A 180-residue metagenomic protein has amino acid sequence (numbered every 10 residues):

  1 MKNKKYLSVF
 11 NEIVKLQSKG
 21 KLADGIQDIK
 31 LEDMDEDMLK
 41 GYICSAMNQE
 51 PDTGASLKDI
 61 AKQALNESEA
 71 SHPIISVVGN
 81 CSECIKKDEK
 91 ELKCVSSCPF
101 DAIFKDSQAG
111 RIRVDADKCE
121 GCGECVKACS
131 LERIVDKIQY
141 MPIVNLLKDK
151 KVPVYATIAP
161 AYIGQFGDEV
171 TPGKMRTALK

Functional and structural regions predicted by a protein language model:
M1-E50, K137-K180: Iron-sulfur-associated redox domains of electron-transfer enzymes in respiratory and anaerobic energy metabolism
L39-E69, K93-C94, E120-V126, P160-Y162 (+2 more regions): Short, charged N-terminal helix-start/capping segments
A55-K105: N-terminal [4Fe-4S]-dependent radical SAM core
K62-L65, A109-V114, I143-K148: Short, functional N-terminal and low-complexity linear motifs
A70-H72, A116-E120, K151-A156: Short amphipathic alpha-helical segments, especially helix-boundary/capping motifs
S76-V77, Q108, C122, I158: Generic signal for short, ordered secondary-structure residues within or immediately flanking folded domains
C81-S82, I112-R113, A161-F166: Short, contiguous strand/loop micro-motifs
E83-D115, E120, E124-Y140: Iron-sulfur cluster-binding cysteine motifs and their immediate structural context in ferredoxin-like electron-transfer
